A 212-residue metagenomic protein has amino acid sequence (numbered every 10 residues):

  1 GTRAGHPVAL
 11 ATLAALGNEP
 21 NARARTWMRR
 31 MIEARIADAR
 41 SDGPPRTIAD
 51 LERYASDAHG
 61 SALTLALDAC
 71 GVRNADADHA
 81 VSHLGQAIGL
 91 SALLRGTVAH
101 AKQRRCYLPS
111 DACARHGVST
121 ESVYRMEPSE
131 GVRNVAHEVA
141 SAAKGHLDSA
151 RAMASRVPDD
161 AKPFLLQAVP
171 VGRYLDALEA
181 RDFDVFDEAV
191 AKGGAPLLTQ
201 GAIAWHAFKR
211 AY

Functional and structural regions predicted by a protein language model:
G1-A14, R23-D38, G43, T47-L67 (+3 more regions): Catalytic cores of Mg2+-dependent Asp-rich isoprenoid enzymes
E19: Conserved, non-catalytic sequence blocks in retroelement Pol enzymes and Pol-derived host proteins
